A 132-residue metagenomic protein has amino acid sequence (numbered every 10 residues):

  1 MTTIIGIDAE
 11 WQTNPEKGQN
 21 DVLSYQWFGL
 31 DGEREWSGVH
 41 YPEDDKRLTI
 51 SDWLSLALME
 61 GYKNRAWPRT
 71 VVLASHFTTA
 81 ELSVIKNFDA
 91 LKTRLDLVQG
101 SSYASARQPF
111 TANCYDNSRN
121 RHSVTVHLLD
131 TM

Functional and structural regions predicted by a protein language model:
M1-T2, R69: Intrinsically disordered/low-complexity terminal segments and short unstructured peptides
T2-T13: Two-metal-ion RNase H-like nuclease active-site motif
T3-I5, D21, H122-T125: Residues at beta-strand starts and edge strands
G6, F28, T70: Phosphate/dinucleotide-binding and metal-coordinating scaffold of catalytic cores in nucleotide-dependent enzymes
E10, E16-G32: Acidic, metal-ligating active-site segments
N14-K17, K63-R65: Short secondary-structure boundary/capping segments within folded domains
P15-L23, L82-D89: A short acidic (Asp/Glu
E33-M132: Conserved DEDDh/DEDDy metal-dependent 3′-5′ exonuclease domain
